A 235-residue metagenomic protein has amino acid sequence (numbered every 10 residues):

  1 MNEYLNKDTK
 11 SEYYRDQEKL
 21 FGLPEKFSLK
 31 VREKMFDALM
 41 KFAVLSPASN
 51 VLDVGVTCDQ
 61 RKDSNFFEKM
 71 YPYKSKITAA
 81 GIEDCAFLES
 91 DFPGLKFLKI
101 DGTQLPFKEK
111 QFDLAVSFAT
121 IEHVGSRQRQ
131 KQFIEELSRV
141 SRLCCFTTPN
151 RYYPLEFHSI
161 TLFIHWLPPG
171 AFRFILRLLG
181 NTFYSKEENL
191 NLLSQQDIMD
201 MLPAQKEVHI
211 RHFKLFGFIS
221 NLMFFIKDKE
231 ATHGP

Functional and structural regions predicted by a protein language model:
N2-L45: Class I SAM-dependent methyltransferase Rossmann-like catalytic core, especially the SAM/SAH-binding loop
F21-G22, L178-E188: Short glycine/proline- and acidic residue-enriched helix-loop micro-motifs that form flexible lids or anion-recognition
F27-M35, G125, R129, L190-D197: Soluble or luminal CAZymes and related metallo-dependent hydrolases
S49-Y153, K227: Conserved SAM-binding loop
L143-R173: Conserved class I S-adenosyl-L-methionine
F183-Q205: Short alpha-helix
K206-F216: Conserved S-adenosyl-L-methionine
F216-P235: C-terminal lobe and adjacent flexible extensions of AdoMet/dcAdoMet transferase-like proteins
